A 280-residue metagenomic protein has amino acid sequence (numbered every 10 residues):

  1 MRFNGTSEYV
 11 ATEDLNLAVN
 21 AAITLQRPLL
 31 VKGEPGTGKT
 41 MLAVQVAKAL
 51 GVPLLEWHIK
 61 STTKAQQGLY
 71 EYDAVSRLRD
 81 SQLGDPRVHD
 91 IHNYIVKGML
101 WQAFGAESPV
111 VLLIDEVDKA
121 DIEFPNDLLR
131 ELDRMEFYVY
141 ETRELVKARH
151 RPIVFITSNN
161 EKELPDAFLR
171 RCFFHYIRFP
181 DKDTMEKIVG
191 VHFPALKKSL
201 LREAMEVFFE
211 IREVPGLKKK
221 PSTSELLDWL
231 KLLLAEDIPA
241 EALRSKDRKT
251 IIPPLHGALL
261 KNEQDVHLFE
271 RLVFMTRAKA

Functional and structural regions predicted by a protein language model:
M1-A280: C-terminal regulatory/interaction module of P-loop NTP-utilizing enzymes
